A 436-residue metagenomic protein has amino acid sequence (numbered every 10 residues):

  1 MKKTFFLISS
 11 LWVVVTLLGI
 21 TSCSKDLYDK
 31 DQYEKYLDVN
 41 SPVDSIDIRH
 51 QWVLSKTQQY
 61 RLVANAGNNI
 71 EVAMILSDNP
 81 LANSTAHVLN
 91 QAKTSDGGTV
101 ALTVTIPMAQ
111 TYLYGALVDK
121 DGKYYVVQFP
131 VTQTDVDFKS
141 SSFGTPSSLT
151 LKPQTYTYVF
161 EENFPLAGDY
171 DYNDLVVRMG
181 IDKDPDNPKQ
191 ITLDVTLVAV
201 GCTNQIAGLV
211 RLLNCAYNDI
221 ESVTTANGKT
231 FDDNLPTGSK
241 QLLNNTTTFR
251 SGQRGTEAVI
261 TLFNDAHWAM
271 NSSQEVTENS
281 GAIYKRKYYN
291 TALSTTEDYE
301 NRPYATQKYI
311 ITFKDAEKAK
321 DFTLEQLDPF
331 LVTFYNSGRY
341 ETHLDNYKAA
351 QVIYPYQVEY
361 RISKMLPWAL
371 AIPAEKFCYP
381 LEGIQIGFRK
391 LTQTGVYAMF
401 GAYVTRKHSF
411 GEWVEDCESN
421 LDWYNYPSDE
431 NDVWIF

Functional and structural regions predicted by a protein language model:
M1-S22: Sec-dependent bacterial lipoprotein signal peptides
T16-I46: Bacterial Sec-dependent N-terminal signal peptides
I48-H50, R61-I70, A167: Structural motif
S55-Q58, A66-H87, Y172, Q205-A207: Short, ordered, surface-exposed loop/turn motifs in non-cytosolic proteins
Y60, M179, K189-A199: Short, well-ordered beta-strand segments enriched in hydrophobic/aromatic residues
P80-P107, T225, T230, T237: Tryptophan-paired
K93-Y114, V118-K123, V127-T132, K139-G144: Short Pro-Gly-centered beta-turn/loop motif in secreted/extracellular proteins
R254-F436: A eukaryote-biased signal for long
